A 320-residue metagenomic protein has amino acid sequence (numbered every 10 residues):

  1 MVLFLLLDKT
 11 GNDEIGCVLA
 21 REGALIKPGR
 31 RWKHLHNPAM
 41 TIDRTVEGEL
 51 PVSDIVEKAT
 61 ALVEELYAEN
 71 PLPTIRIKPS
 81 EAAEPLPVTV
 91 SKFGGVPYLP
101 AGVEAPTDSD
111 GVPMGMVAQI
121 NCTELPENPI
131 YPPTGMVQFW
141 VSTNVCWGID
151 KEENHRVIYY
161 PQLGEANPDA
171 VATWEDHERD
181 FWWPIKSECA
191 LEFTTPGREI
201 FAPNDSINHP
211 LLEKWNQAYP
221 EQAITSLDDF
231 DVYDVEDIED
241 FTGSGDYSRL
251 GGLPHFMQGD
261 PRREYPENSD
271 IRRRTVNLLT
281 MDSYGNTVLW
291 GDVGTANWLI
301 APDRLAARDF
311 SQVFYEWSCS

Functional and structural regions predicted by a protein language model:
L6, T41-S320: Preference for intrinsically disordered or flexible, low-complexity segments and adjacent hinge/connector residues
